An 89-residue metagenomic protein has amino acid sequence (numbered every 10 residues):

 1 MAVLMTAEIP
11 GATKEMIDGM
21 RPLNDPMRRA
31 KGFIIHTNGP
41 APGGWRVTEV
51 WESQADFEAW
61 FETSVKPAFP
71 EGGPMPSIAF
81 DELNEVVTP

Functional and structural regions predicted by a protein language model:
M1-P67, G73-P89: Short S/T/G/P-rich N-terminal loop/turn motif that feeds into the first structured element of a domain
